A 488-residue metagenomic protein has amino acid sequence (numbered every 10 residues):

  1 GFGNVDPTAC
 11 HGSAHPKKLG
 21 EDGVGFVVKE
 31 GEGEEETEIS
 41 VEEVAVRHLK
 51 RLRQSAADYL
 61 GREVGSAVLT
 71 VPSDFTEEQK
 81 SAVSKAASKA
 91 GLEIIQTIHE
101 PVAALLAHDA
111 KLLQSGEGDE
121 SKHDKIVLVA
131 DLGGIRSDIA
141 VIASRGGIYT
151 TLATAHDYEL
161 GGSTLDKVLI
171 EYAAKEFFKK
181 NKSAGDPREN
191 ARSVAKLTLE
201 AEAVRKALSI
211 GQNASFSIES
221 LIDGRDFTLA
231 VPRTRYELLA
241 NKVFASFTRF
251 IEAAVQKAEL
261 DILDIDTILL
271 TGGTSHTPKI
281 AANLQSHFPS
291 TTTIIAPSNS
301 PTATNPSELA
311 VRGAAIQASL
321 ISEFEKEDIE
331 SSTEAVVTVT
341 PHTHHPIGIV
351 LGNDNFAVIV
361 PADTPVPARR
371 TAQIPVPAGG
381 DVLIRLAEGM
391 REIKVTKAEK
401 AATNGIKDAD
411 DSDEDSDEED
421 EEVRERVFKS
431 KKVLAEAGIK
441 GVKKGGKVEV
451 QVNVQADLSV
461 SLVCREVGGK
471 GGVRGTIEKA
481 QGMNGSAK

Functional and structural regions predicted by a protein language model:
G1-A9, K17, E32-E38, A57-K488: Oxyanion-binding/catalytic loops of NTP- or PPi-dependent enzymes
E21-F26, N305: Intrinsically disordered, low-complexity, Ser/Thr/Glu/Asp/Lys/Arg-enriched terminal regions and linkers of eukaryotic
F26-E30, E36, E43: Glycine- and Gly-Pro-enriched alpha-helical subdomains that act as flexible, kink-prone "lid/hinge" or packing modules
V46: Membrane-embedded glycan transfer/ligation machinery that uses polyprenyl lipid-linked sugar donors/oligosaccharides
